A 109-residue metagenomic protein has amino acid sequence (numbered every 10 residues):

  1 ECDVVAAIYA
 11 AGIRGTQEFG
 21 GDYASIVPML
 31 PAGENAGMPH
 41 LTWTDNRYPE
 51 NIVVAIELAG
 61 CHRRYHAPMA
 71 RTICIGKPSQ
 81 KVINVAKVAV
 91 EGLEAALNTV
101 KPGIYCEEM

Functional and structural regions predicted by a protein language model:
E1-M109: Active-site neighborhoods and metal-handling regions in enzymes and metal-associated proteins
